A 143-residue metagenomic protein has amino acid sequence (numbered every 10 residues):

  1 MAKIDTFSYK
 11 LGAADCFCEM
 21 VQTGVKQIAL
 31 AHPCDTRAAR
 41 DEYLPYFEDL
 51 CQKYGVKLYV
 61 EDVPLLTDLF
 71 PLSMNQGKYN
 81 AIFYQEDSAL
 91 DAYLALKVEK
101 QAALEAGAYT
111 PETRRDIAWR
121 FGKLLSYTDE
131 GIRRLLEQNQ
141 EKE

Functional and structural regions predicted by a protein language model:
M1-Y109, R120, D129-Q138: A conserved ligand/cofactor-binding region detector
R115-G122: An amphipathic, hydrophobic-aromatic interaction surface with interspersed Lys/Arg that forms lipid/phosphate-bearing
E141: Binding-interface segments
